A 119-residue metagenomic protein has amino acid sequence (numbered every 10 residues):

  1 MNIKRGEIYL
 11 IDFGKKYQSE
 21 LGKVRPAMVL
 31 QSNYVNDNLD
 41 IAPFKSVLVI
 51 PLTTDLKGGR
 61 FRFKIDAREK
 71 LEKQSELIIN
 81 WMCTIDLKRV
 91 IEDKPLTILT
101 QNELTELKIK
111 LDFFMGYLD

Functional and structural regions predicted by a protein language model:
M1, D66-D119: C-terminal terminal-subdomain/extension
M1-N2, Q18: Short, surface-exposed secondary-structure edge patches
Y17-S19, R25, S75, N102: A general, composition-driven signal for non-globular sequence regions
S19-K64: Compact nucleic-acid interaction/catalytic patches
